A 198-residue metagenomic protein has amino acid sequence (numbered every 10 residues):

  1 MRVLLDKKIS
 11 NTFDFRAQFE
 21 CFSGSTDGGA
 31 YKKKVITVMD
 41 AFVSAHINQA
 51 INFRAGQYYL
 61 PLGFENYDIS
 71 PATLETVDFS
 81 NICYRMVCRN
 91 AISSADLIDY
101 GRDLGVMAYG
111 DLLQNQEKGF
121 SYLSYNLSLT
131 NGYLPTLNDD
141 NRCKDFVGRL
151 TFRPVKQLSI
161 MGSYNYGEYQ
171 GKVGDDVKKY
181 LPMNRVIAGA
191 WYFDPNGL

Functional and structural regions predicted by a protein language model:
M1-P135, D140-V147, T151-I160, Y166: Outer membrane beta-barrel
T151-L198: Detector for outer-membrane/organellar transmembrane beta-barrel domains, recognizing the amphipathic beta-strand
